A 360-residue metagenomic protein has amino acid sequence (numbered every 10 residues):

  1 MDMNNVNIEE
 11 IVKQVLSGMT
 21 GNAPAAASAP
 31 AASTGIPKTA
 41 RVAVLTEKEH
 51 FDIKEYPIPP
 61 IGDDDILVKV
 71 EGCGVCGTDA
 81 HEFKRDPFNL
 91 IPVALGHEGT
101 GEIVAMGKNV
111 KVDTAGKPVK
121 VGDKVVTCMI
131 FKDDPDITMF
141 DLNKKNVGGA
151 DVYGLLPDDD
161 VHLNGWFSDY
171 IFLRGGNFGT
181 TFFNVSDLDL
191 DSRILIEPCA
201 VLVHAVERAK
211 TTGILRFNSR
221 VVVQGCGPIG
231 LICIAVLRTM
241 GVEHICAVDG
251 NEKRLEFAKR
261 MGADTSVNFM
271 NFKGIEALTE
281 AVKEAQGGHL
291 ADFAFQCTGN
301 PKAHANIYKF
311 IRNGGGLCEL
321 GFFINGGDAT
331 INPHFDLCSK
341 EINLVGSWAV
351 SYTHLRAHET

Functional and structural regions predicted by a protein language model:
M1-S33: Protein-protein interaction and targeting regions used for scaffolding, dimerization, and localization
P57-C73, D86-M139, V185-S186: Glycine-rich beta-strand-centered segment in the early N-terminal region that forms part of a ligand/cofactor-binding
K132-V221: NAD(P)H dinucleotide-binding glycine-rich loop of Rossmann-like/cofactor-binding domains, especially the beta1-alpha1
V223-C226, R238-N306: Adenosine-nucleotide cofactor-binding segment
I229: Hydrophobic/small residue at the entry helix of a nucleotide-binding pocket
I311-R312: Helix-to-beta-strand junctions that scaffold the AdoMet/dcAdoMet cofactor pocket in Class I SAM-dependent enzymes
I331-Y352: Rossmann-fold dehydrogenase core element
T353-T360: Conserved small/polar residues in nucleotide/adenosyl-binding loops
